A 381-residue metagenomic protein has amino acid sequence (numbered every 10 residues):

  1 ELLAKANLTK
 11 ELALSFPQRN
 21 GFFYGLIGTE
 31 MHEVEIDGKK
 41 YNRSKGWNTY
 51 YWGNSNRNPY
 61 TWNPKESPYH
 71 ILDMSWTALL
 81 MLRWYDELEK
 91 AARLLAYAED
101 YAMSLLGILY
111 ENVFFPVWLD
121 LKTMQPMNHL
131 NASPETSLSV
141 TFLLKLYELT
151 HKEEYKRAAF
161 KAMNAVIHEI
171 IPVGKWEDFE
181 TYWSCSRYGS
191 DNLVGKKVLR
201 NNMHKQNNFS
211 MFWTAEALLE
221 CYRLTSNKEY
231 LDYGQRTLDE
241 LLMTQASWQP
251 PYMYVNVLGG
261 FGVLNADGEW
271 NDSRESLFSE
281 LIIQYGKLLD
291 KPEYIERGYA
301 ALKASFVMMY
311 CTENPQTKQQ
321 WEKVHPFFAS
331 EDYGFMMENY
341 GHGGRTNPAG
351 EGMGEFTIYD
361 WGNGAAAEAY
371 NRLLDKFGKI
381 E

Functional and structural regions predicted by a protein language model:
E1-E381: Glycan-recognition and catalytic cores of secretory/periplasmic carbohydrate-active enzymes
